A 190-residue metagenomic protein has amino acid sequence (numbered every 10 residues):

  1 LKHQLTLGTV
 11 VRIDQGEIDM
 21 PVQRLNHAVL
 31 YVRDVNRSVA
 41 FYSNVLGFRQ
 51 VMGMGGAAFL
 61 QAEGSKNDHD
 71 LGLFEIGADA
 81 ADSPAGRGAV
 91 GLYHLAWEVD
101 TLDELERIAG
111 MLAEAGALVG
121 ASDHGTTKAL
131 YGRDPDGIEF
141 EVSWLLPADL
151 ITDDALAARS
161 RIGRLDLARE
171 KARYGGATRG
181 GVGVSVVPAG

Functional and structural regions predicted by a protein language model:
L1-D19: Short, Lys/Arg-enriched N-terminal segments with co-localized hydrophobic residues within the first ~10-30 amino acids
H3, I18, A109-G190: Vicinal oxygen chelate
R24-R33, A81-M111, T126-I138: Vicinal oxygen chelate
R33, R37-F41, F59, V119 (+1 more regions): Secondary-structure boundary/capping motif
D34-R49, M111: Amphipathic alpha-helical segments
G47-G53, A117-A121: Short secondary-structure junctions
R49-A89, R133, E139-L146: Conserved short beta-strand elements that form part of the metal-binding/catalytic scaffold of enzyme active sites
